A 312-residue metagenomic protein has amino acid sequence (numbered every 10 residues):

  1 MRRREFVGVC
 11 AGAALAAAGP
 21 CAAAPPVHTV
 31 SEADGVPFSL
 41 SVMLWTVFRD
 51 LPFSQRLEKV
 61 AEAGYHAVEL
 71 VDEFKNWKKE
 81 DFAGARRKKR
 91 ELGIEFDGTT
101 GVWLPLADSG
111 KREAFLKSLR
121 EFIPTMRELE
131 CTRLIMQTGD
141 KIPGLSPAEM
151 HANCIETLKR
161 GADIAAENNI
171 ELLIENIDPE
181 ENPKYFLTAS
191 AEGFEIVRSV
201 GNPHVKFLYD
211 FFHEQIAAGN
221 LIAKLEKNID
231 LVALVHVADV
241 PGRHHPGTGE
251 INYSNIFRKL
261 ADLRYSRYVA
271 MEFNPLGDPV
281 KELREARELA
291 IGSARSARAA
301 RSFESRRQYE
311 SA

Functional and structural regions predicted by a protein language model:
R2-S41, T46-A61, C131, L187-Y209 (+1 more regions): Histidine-acidic metal/acid-base catalytic patches
C10-A16, V30-D34, R90-L92, P105-F207 (+3 more regions): Active-site acidic/histidine proton-transfer and metal-coordination neighborhood in alpha/beta enzyme cores
A63-K79, T100-L104: N-terminal substrate-binding region of glycoside hydrolase catalytic domains
H66-A67, E95, T132, E171 (+1 more regions): Residue-level detector of anion-binding/catalytic polar loops
L70-K89, K141: Glycine-rich, proline-tolerant flexible connector loops at the mouths of alpha/beta enzymes
K79-A83, R112, P279-E282: Metal-dependent catalytic neighborhoods of phosphoester/phosphodiester hydrolases
D81-E91, R160-G161, K224, N255-K259: Catalytic-core regions built around general acid/base machinery
